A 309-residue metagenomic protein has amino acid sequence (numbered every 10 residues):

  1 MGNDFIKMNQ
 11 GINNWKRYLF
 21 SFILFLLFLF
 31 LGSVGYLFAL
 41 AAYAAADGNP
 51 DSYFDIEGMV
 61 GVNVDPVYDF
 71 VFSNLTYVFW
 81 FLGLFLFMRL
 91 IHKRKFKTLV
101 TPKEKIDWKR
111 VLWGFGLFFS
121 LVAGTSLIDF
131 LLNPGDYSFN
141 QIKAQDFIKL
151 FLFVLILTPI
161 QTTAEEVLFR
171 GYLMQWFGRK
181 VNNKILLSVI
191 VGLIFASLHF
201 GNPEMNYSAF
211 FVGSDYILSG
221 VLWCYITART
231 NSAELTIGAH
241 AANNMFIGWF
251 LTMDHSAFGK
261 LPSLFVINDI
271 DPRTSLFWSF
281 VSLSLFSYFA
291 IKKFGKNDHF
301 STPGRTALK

Functional and structural regions predicted by a protein language model:
M1-K95, L261-K309: N-terminal, membrane-interfacial amphipathic/helix-forming hydrophobic leader that caps and precedes the first
K16, F20, L24, F28 (+5 more regions): Alpha-helical transmembrane segments of multi-pass membrane proteins
R17-S21, D65, D69-S73, Y77 (+8 more regions): Residue-level signature of transmembrane alpha-helical entry/exit and packing/kink sites in multi-pass membrane
L26-L27, L31, V78-F79, S120 (+2 more regions): Membrane-embedded alpha-helical segments of transport systems, primarily multispan ion/solute transporters
E57-V67, F72, F96-A164, M174: Juxtamembrane helix-loop-helix connectors linking adjacent transmembrane helices in multi-pass membrane enzymes
T76-R89, F115-S126, V189-L193: Hydrophobic alpha-helical transmembrane segments of multi-pass integral membrane proteins
L90-V111, V181-I190, S301-K309: Cytoplasmic juxtamembrane regions at transmembrane-helix boundaries
F151-L308: Transmembrane helix-loop-helix hairpins at the membrane interface of multi-pass integral membrane proteins
